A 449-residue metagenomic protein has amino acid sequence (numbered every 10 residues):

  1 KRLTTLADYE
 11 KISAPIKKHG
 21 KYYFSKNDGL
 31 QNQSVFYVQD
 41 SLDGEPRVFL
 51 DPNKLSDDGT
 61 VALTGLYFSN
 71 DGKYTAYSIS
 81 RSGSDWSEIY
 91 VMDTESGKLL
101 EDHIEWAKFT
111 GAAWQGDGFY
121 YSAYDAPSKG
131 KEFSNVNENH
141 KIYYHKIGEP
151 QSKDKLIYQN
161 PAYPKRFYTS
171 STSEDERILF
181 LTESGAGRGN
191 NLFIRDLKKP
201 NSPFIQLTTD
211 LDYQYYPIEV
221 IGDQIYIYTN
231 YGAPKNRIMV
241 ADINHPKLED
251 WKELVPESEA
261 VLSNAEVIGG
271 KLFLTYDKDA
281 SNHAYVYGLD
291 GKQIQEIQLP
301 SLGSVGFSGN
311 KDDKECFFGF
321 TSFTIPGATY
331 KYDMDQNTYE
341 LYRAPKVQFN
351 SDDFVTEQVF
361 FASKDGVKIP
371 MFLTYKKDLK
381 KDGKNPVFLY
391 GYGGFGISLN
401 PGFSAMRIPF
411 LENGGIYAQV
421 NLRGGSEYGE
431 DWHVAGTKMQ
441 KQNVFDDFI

Functional and structural regions predicted by a protein language model:
K1-S301, V305-E315, T321-G327, Y332-D335 (+1 more regions): Beta-propeller folds
D175-E176, V305-I449: Serine-hydrolase catalytic core recognition
